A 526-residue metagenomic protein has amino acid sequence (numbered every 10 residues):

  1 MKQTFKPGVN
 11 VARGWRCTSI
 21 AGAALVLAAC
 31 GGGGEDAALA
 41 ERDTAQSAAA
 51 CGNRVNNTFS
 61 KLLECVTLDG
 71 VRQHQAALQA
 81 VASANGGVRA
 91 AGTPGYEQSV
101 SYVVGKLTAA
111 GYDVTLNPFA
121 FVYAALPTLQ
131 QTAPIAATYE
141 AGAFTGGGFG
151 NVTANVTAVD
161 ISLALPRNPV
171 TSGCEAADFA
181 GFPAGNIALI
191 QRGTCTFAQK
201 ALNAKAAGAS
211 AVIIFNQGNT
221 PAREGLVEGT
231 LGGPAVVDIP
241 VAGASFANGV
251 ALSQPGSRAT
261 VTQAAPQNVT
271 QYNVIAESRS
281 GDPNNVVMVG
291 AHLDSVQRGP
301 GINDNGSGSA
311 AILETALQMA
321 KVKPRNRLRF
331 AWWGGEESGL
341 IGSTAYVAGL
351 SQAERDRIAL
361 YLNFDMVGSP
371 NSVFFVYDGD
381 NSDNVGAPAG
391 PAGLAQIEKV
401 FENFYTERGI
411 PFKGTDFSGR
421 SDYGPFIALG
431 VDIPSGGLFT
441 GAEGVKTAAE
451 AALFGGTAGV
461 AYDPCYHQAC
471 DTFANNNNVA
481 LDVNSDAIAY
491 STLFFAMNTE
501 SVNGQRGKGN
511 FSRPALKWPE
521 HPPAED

Functional and structural regions predicted by a protein language model:
V26-A29: C-terminal motif of bacterial Sec signal peptides marking the signal peptidase cleavage site
A40, Q73-A76, A80-G185: Noncatalytic luminal/extracellular "stalk/propeptide" segments of secretory-pathway proteins
E41-Y96, V100-G105, A110, E277-S280 (+3 more regions): N-terminal hydrophobic or amphipathic helices/low-complexity stretches enriched in small/hydrophobic/Pro/Gly
D69-G87, T93, K106-A110, Q191-R192 (+3 more regions): Catalytic-core environment of secreted peptidases
T93, E140-A244, P300, F412: Extracellular/luminal Protease-associated
G147-G173, G232-I302, E314-L317, R325: Soluble metallo-hydrolase cores and metallopeptidase-like ectodomains found primarily in the secretory/periplasmic
Q297, K323-P324, W333-K446, G456: Metal-dependent peptidase/peptidase-like ectodomains
V445-A515: His/Asp/Glu-rich mid-to-C-terminal helical/loop segments that flank catalytic regions of hydrolases
